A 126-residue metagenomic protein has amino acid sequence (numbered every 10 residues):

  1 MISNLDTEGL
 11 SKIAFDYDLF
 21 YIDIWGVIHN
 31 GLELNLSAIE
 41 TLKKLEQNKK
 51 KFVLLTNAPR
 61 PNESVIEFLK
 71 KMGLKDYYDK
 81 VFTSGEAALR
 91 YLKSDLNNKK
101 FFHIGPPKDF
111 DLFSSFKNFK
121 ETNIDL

Functional and structural regions predicted by a protein language model:
M1-L126: HAD-like aspartate-dependent phosphatase fold
